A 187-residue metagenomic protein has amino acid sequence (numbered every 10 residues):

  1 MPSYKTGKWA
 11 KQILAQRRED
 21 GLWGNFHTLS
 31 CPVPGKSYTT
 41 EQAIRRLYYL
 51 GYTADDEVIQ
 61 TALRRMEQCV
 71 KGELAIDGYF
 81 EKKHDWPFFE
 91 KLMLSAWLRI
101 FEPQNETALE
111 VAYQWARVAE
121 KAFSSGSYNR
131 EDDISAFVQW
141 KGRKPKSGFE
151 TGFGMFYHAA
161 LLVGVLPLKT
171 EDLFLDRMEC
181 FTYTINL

Functional and structural regions predicted by a protein language model:
M1-L187: Preference for long, amphipathic alpha-helical scaffolds in soluble/luminal domains and all-alpha bundles
